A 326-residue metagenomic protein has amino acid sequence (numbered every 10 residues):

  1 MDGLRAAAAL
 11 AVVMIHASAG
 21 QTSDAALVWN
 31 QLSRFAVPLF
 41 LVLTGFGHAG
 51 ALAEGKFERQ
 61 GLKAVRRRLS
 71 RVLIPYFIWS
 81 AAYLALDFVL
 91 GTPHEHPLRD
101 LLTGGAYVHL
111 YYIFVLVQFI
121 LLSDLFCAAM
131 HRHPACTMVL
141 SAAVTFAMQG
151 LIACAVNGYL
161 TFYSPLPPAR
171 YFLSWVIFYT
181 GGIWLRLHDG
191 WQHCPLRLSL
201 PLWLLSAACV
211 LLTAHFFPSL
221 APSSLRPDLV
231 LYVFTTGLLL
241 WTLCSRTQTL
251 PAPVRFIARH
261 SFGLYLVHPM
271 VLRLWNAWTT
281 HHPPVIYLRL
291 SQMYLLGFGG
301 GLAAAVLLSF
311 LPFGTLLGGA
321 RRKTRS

Functional and structural regions predicted by a protein language model:
M1-A53, V72-S80: Functionally critical transmembrane alpha-helices in membrane proteins and complexes, commonly lining
L10-A17, A85, A142-A155, W203-F217 (+1 more regions): Aromatic-anchored segments of alpha-helical transmembrane domains
A17-T22, L86-P93, L151-T161, L212-A221 (+1 more regions): Juxtamembrane "helix-exit" motif on the non-cytosolic side of transmembrane helices
A26-V37, D100-V115, A155-F178, L212-G237 (+1 more regions): Interfacial loop-to-helix transition and helix-capping segments at the boundaries of transmembrane helices
Q31-P38, A51-L86, T92-V108, F119 (+3 more regions): Transmembrane alpha-helical segments and their boundary/interface "anchor" motifs in multi-pass integral membrane
Y83-T161, L166-T180: Hydrophobic alpha-helical segments with transmembrane-like composition
L173, L187-R255, W278, I286-R289: Alpha-helical transmembrane segments and terminal signal-anchor/GPI-anchor hydrophobic tails, characterized by long
S245-A258, V271-S326: C-terminal "closing" transmembrane helix and its immediate cytosolic amphipathic cap in multi-pass membrane proteins
